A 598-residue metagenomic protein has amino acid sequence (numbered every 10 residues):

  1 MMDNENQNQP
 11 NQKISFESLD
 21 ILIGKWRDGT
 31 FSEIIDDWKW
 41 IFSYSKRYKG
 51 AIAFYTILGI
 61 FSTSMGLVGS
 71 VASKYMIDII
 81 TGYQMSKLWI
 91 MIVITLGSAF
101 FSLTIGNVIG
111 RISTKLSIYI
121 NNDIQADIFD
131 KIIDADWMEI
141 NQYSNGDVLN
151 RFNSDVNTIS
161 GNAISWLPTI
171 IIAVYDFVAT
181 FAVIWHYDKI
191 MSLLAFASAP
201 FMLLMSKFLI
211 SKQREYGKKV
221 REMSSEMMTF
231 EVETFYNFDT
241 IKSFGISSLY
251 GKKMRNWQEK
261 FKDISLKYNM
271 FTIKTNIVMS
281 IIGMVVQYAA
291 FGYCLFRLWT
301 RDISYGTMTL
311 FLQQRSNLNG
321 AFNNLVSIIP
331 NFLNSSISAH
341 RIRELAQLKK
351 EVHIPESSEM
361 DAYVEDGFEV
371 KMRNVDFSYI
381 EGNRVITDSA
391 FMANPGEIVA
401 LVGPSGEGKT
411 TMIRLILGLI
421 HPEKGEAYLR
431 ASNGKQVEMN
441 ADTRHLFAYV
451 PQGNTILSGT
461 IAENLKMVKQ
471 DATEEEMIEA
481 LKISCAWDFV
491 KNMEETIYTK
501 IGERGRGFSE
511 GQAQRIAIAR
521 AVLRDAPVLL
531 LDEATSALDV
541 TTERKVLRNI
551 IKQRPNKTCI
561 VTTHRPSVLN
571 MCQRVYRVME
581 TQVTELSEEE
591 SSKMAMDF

Functional and structural regions predicted by a protein language model:
M1-M65, T81-M91, I109, S113 (+11 more regions): Membrane-integrated ABC transporters
F42, G50, W137-M138, S154-A163 (+7 more regions): An intracellular "coupling" helix at the cytosolic face of ABC transporter transmembrane type-1 domains
I52-V108, I112, W185-I190, R301-Y305 (+1 more regions): Transmembrane helix-loop-helix hairpins at lipid-water interfaces of multipass membrane proteins, especially the type-1
M65-K74, L167-I210, D263-L312: A hydrophobic transmembrane-helix motif
A126, D130, E344, E426-S432 (+4 more regions): ABC ATPase nucleotide-binding domain helical subdomain, centered on the C-loop/LSGGQ "ABC signature"
I246, M270, N317-A346: Cytosolic ends of transmembrane helices, especially the final helix of ABC transmembrane type-1 domains
T411, A448, G453, I461-N464 (+2 more regions): ABC-family ATPase nucleotide-binding domain "signature/switch" substructure
L417: Helix-to-loop junction immediately C-terminal to a conserved catalytic motif
